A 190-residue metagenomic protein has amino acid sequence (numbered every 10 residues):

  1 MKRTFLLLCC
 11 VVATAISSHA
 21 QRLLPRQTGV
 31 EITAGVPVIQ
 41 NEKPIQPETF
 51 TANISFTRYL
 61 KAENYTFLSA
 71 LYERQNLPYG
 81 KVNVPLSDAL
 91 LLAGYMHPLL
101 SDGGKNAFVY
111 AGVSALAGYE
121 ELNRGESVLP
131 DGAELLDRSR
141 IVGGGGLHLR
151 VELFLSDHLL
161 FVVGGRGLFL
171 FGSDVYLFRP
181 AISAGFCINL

Functional and structural regions predicted by a protein language model:
M1-R26: Cleavable N-terminal export/targeting peptides
A20-A70, S183-N189: Short glycine/proline- and aromatic-enriched beta-strand/turn motifs that initiate or cap beta-hairpins
R26-T28, Q46-A52, P85-L91, A107 (+2 more regions): Residues that define the transmembrane beta-barrel architecture of outer-membrane proteins
I32-V36, A52-R58, L91-H97, V113-A117 (+3 more regions): Residues on the lipid-exposed face of transmembrane beta-strands in outer-membrane beta-barrel proteins
I39-E42, L77-V84, D131-D137, L168-S173: Extracellular loop and loop/strand-boundary signature of outer-membrane beta-barrel proteins
S55-P130, L159, I188-L190: Gram-negative (and chloroplast) outer-membrane scaffold detector with strong preference for beta-barrel transmembrane
L71, Q75-N76, R150-L190: Predominantly the C-terminal beta-signal and adjacent terminal strand-loop region of outer-membrane beta-barrel
D131-S156: Short, positively charged, low-complexity/disordered linker segments
